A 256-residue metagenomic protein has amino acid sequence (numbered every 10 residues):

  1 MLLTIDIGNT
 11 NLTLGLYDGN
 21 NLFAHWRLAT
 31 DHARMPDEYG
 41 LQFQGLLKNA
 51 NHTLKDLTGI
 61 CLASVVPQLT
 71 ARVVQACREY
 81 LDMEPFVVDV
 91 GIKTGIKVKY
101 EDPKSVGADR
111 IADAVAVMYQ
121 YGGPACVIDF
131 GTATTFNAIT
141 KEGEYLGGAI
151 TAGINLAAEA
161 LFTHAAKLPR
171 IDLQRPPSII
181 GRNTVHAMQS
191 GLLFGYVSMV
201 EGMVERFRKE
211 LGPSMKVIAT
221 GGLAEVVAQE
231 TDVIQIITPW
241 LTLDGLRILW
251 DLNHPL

Functional and structural regions predicted by a protein language model:
L2-D6, C61, A125-D129, I218: Short glycine-aspartate micro-motif
L2-G45, G143-R170, Q174-R175: Short glycine-rich, Thr/Ser-proximal phosphate-binding strand/loop in the N-terminal lobe of ATP-dependent enzymes
L2-T4, T30, A158-L256: ATP-binding/phosphotransfer module of carbohydrate and carboxylate kinases, centering on a glycine-rich
L14, L62, G131, L161 (+1 more regions): Residue-level signal for inorganic ion chemistry
A33-R34, I92-G95, L241-G245: A short acidic, often aromatic-flanked loop/helix-cap motif at beta-alpha or helix-coil junctions that lines enzyme
F43-G59, M203-M215: Phosphate/pyrophosphate-binding loops at sites that engage ATP/ADP/AMP, CoA/4′-phosphopantetheine, polyphosphate
A50-S105, E142-G148, G153-I154, R182-L193 (+3 more regions): Short beta-strand-loop/turn "lid" adjacent to the catalytic site in phosphate-handling enzymes
M83-F86, I92, I96-H164, F194-V204 (+2 more regions): Phosphate-binding/catalytic loop of phosphoryl-transfer enzymes
